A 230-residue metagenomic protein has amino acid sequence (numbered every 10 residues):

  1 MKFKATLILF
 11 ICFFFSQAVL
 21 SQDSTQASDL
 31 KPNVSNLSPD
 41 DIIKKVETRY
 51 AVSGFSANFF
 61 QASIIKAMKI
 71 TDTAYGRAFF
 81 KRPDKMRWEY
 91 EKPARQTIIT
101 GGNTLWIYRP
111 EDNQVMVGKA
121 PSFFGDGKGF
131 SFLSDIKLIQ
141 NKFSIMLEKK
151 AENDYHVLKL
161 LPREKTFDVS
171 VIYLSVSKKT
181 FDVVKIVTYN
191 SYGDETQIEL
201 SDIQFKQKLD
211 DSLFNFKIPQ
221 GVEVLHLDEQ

Functional and structural regions predicted by a protein language model:
M1-L7: Bacterial N-terminal signal peptides that target proteins for export
I8-S16: Bacterial N-terminal signal peptides
V19-D23, A27: Boundary at the C-terminal end of the N-terminal hydrophobic targeting segment
Q26-I42: N-terminal low-complexity, Pro/Thr/Ser-rich intrinsically disordered segments that act as propeptides or flexible
L37-I65, K69-T71, I99, I107-S170 (+2 more regions): Flexible, processing/modification-adjacent segments and terminal tails in exported/periplasmic/extracellular proteins
S56-F60, F79, R87-E89, W106 (+3 more regions): Soluble periplasmic/extracytoplasmic beta-strand elements of cell-envelope proteins
R77-G127, T196-Q197: An acidic-aromatic
L138-E229: Gly/Pro-enriched, hydrophobic low-complexity segments that function as extracytoplasmic propeptides/linkers
